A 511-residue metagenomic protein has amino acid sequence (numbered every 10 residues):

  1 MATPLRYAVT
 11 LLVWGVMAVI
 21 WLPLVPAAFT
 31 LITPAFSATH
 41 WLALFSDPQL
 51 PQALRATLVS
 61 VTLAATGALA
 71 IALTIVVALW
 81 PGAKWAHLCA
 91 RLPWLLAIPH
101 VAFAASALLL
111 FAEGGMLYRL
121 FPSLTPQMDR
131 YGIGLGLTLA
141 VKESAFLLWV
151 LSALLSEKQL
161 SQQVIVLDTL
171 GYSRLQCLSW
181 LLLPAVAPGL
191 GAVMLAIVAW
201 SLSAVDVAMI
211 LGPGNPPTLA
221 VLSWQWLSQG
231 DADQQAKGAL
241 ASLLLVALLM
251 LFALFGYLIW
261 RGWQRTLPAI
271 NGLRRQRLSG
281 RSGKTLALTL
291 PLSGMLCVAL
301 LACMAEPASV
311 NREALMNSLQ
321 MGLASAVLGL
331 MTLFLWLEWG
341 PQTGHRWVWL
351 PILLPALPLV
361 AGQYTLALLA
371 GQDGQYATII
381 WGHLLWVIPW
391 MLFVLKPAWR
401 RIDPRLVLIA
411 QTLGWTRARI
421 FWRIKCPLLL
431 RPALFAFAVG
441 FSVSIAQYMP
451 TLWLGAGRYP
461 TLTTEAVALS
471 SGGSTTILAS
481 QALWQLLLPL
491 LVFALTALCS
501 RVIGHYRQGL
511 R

Functional and structural regions predicted by a protein language model:
P4-F36, S46-S156, A185, G189-D206 (+7 more regions): Membrane-water interface segments at the C-terminal ends of transmembrane alpha-helices in multi-pass inner-membrane
A43-S46, P122, V164-T169, W180 (+8 more regions): Short amphipathic alpha-helical coupling elements at transmembrane boundaries
A86, V164-L167, Q235-G238, L408-A410 (+1 more regions): Loop-to-transmembrane helix entry/capping segments in MFS-fold secondary transporters and related SLC/MFSD carriers
S156-S161, I165-V186, L408-L429: Short helix-to-coil transition segments within interhelical loops that connect adjacent transmembrane helices
S161, D233, P404-R405: Residue-level signal for the short linker/turn that defines the boundary of a DNA-recognition helix
D206-D233, A446-T476: Glycine-rich helix-loop "coupling/hinge" segments at transmembrane-helix boundaries in multipass transporters
W226-L243, A247: Helix-loop-helix hairpin linking two adjacent transmembrane segments in secondary transporters
Q264-Q276, S500-R511: Short cytosolic juxtamembrane segments of multi-pass membrane proteins
